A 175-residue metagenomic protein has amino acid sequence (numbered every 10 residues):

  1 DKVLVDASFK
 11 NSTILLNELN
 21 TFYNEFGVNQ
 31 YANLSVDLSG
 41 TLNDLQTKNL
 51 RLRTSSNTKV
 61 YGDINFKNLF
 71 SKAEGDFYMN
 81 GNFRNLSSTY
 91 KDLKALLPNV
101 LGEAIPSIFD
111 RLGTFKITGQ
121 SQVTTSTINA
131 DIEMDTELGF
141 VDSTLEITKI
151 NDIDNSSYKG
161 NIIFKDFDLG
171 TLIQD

Functional and structural regions predicted by a protein language model:
D1-F9, N24, A32-N43, N49-L52 (+7 more regions): Extended lipid/amphipathic-ligand handling interfaces
D6, K10-F22, F26, S87-K94: A low-complexity, Ser/Thr/Gly/Pro-enriched, surface-exposed linker/loop concept that marks segments flanking
N17-N20, N99-A104, G170: Extracytoplasmic loops and strand-loop junctions of Gram-negative outer membrane beta-barrel proteins
L86-L97, G170-D175: Outer-membrane beta-barrel translocator/channel fold
